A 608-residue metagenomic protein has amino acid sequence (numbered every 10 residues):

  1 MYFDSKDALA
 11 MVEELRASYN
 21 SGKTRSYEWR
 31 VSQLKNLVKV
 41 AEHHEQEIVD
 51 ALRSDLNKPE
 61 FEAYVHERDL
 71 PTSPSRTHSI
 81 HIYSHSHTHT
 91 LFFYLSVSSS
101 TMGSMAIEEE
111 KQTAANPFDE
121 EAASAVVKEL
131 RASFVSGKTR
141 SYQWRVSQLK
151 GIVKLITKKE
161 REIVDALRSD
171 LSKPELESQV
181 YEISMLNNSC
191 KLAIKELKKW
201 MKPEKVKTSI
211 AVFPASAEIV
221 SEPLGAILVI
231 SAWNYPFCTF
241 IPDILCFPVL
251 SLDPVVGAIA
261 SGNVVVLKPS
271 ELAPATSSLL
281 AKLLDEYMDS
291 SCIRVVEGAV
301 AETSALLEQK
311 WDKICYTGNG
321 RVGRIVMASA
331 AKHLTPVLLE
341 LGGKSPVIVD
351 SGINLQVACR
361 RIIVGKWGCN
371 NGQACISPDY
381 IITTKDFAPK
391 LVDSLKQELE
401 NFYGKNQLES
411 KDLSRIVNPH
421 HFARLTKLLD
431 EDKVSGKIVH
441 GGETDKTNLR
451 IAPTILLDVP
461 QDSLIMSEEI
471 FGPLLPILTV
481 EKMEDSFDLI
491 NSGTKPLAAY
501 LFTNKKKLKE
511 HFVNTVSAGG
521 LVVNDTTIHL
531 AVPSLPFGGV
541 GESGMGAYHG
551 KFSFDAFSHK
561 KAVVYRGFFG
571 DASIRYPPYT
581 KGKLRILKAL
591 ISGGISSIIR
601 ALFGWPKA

Functional and structural regions predicted by a protein language model:
Y2, E109-P117, Y287-M288, G320-Q461 (+3 more regions): ALDH superfamily catalytic-core signature
Y2, W29-V31, S100-T101, A106-Q112 (+3 more regions): Conserved C-terminal structural/oligomerization subdomain of aldehyde/semialdehyde dehydrogenase
Y2-R76, H85, S100-E222, L602-K607: N-terminal Rossmann-like NAD(P)+-binding subdomain of aldehyde/semialdehyde dehydrogenases
S18-K23, S133-K138, V229, V347-V349 (+5 more regions): Short, well-ordered beta-strand elements within core beta-sheets of diverse protein domains
R30, R145, C190, G262 (+8 more regions): Residue-level signal for inorganic ion chemistry
A41, E45, I156, E160 (+13 more regions): Structural signal for hydrophobic packing residues in well-ordered secondary-structure cores of soluble enzyme domains
T77-S96: Intrinsically disordered, low-complexity terminal segments enriched in Ser/Thr
L91, K202, S209-V357, K385 (+6 more regions): Rossmann-like NAD(P) dinucleotide-binding subdomain of oxidoreductase/dehydrogenase enzymes
